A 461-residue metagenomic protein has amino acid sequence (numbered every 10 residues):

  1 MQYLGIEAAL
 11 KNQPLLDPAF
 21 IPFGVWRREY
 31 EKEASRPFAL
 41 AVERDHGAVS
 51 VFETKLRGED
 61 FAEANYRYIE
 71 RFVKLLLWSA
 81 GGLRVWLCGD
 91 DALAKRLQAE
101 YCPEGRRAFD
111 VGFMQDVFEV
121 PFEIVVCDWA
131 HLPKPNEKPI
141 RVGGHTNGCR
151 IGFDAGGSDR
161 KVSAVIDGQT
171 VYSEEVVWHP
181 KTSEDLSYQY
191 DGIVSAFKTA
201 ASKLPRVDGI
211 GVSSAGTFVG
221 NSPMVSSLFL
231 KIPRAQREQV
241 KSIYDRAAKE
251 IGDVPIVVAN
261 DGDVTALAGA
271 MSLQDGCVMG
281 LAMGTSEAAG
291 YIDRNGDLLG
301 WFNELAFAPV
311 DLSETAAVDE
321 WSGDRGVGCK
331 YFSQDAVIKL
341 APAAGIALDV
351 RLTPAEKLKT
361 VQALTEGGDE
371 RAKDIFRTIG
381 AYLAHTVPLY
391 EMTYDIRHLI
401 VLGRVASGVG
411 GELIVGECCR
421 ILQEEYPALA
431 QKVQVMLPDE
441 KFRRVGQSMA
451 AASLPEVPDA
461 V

Functional and structural regions predicted by a protein language model:
M1-F52, F61-N65, R106-A108, N136-V142 (+6 more regions): Glycine/GP-enriched mid-protein hinge/lid loop-to-helix segment characteristic of carbohydrate kinases
G58-Y68, K74-A80, D91-C127, E175-D191 (+5 more regions): Glycine-rich phosphate-binding loop and adjoining helix at the ATP-binding site of ATP-dependent phosphoryl-transfer
S79-D91, R206-A215, T393-V405: Short glycine-rich phosphate-binding loop at a beta-alpha junction
R84-W86, G148-D154, V207-G211, V278-A282 (+2 more regions): Short glycine-aspartate micro-motif
S187-K203, Y382, T386: Short, well-ordered amphipathic alpha-helical segments that serve as non-catalytic structural scaffolds within diverse
T378-I396: Phosphate/ATP-binding catalytic cores across multiple sugar-kinase/actin-like superfamilies, primarily ASKHA
Y426-V461: Conserved glycine-rich phosphate/nucleotide-binding loop and adjacent Mg2+-coordinating catalytic segment
